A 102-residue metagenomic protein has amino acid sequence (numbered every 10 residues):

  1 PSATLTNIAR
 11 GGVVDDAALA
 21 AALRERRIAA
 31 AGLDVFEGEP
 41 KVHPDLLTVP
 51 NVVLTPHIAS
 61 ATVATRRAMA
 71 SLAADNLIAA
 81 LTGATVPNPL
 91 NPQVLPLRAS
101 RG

Functional and structural regions predicted by a protein language model:
P1-A3: Short glycine-dipeptide loop
L5-G102: Rossmann-like dinucleotide-binding domain for NAD(H)/NADP(H)
